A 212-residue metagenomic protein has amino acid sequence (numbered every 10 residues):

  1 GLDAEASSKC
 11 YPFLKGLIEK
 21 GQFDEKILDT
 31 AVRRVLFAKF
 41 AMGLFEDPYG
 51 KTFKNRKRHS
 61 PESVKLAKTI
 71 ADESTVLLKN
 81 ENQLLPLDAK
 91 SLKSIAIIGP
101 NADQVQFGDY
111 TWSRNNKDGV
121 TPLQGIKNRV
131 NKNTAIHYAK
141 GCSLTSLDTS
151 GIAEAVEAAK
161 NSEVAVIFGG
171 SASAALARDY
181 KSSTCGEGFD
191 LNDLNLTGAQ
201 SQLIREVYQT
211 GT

Functional and structural regions predicted by a protein language model:
G1-A71: Active-site or pore-adjacent capping/gating segments
Y11-E25, F37, K65-T212: C-terminal non-catalytic regions of proteins with extracellular/luminal or membrane-system context
